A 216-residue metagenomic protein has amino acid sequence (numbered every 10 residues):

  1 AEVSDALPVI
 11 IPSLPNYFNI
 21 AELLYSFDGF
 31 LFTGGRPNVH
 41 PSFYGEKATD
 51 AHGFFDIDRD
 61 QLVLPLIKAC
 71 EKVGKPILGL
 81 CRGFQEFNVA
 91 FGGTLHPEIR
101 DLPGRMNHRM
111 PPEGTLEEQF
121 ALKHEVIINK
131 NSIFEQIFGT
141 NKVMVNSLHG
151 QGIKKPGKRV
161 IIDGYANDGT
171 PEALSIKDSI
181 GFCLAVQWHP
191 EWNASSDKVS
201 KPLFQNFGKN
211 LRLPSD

Functional and structural regions predicted by a protein language model:
A1-L80, V89-H96, R100-M144, G150 (+3 more regions): N-terminal beta1-alpha1 cap of cysteine-dependent amidohydrolase-like domains
F84: The feature captures the ABC ATPase H-loop/switch
L184-Q187: Active-site-proximal beta-strand elements of phosphoester/diester hydrolases
